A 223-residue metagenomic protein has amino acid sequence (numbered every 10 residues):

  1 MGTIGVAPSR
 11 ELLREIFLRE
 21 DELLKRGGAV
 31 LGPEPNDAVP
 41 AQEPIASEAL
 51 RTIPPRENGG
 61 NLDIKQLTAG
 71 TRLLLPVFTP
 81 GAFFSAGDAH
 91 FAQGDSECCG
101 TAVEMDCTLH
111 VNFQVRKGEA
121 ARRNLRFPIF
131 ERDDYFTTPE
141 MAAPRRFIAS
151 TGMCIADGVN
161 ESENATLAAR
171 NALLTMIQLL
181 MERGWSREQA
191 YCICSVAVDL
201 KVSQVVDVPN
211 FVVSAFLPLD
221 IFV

Functional and structural regions predicted by a protein language model:
M1-R132, T138, L174, R187-E188 (+2 more regions): Glycine-rich anion/phosphate-binding loop at the beta-strand->alpha-helix junction
R123-S186: A hydrophobic, small-residue-rich beta->alpha segment in the mid-to-C-terminal subdomain of diverse proteins
